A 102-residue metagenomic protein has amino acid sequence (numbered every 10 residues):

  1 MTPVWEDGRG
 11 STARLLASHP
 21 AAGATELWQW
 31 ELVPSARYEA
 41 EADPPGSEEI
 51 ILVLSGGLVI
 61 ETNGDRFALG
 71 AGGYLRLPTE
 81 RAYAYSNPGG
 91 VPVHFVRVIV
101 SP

Functional and structural regions predicted by a protein language model:
T2-A42, E48, R97-P102: A short glycine-rich, His/Asp/Glu-containing loop-to-beta-strand
S11, G70-A71, T79-P102: Ligand-binding loop in jelly-roll beta-barrel domains
L16, N63-E80: Short acidic-glycine-tyrosine-enriched beta hairpin
S18-A21, Y74, P88: Short polar/acidic secondary-structure junctions
A40, I60-E61, F67, Y83-G89: Short beta-strand His + acidic residue motifs that chelate non-heme Fe in jelly-roll/DSBH and cupin folds
P45-N63: Glycine- and acidic-residue-biased ligand/ion/polar-headgroup-sensing regions
